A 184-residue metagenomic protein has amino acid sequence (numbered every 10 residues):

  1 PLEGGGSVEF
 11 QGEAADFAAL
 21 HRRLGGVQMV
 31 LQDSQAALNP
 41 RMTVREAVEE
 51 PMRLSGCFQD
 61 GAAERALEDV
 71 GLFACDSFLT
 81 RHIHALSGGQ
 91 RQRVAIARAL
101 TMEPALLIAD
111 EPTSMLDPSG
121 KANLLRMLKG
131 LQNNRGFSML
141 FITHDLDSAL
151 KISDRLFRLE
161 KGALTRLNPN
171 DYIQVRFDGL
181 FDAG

Functional and structural regions predicted by a protein language model:
L2-E3, E13-Q28, M42, L54: ABC ATPase NBD coupling module
D33, M42-L54: Q-loop/switch helix immediately C-terminal to the Walker
D60-S77: Conserved ABC ATPase "signature" region
H82-L86, Q90: Conserved ABC ATPase signature
E103: Conserved catalytic motifs of ABC-family nucleotide-binding domains
L107-D110: Catalytic Walker B motif of ABC-type/P-loop ATPase nucleotide-binding domains
L159, A163-A183: Conserved beta-strand-loop-alpha-helix hinge in the C-terminal portion of ABC ATPase nucleotide-binding domains
